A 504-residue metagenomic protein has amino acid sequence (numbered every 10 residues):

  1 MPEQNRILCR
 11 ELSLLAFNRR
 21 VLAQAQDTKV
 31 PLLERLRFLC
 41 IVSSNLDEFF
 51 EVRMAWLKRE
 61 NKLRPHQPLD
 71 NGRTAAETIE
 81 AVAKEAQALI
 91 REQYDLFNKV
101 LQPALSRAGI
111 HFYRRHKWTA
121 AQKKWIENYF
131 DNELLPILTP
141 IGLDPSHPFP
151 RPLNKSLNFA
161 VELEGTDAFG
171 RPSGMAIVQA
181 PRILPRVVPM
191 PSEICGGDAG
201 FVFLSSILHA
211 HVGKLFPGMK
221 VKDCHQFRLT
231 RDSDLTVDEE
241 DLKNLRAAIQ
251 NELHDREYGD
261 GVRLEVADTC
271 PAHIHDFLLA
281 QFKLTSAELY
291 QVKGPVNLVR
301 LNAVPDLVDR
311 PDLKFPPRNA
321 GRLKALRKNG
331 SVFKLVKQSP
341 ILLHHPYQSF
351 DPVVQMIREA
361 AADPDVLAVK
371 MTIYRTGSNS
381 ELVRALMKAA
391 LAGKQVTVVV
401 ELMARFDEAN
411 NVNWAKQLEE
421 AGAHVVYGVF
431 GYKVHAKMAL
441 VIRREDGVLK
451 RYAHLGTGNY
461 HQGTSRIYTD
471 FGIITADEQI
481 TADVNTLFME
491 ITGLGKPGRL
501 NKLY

Functional and structural regions predicted by a protein language model:
M1-Y504: N-terminal localization/anchoring segments of enzymes in phospholipid and broader phosphate metabolism
